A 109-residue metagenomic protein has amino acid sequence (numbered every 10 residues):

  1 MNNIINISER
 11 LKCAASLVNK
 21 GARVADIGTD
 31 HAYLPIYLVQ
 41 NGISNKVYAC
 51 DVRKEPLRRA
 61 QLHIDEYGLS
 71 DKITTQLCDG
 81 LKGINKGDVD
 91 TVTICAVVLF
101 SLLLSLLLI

Functional and structural regions predicted by a protein language model:
M1-A22, I36: S-adenosyl-L-methionine
G21-D30: Conserved class I S-adenosyl-L-methionine
H31-S44: Conserved SAM-binding loop of SAM-dependent methyltransferases across substrates and taxa, primarily the Class I
K46-D51: Conserved SAM-binding motif I beta-strand of class I
R53-E55: Conserved SAM/SAH-binding beta-strand->alpha-helix loop
R58-G87: S-adenosyl-L-methionine
D88-A96: Short SAM/SAH-binding signature in class I
F100-I109: A short, conserved alpha-helix within the catalytic core of class I
